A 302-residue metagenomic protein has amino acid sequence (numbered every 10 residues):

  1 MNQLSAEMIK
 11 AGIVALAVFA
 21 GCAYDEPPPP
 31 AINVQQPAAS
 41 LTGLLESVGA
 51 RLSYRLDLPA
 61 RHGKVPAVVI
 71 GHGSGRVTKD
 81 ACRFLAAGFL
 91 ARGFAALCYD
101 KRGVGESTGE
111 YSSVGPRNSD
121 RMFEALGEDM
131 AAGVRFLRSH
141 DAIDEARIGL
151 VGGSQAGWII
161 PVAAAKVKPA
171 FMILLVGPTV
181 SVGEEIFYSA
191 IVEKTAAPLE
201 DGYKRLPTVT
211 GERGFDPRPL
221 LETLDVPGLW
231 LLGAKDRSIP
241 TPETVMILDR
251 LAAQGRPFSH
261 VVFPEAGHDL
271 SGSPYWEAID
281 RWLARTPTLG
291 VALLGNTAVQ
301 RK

Functional and structural regions predicted by a protein language model:
P27-R61: N-terminal cap/lid segment of alpha/beta-hydrolase-fold proteins
G75-A86, K101: The serine-hydrolase catalytic nucleophile loop
L90-E110: Conserved alpha/beta-hydrolase
N118-H140: Alpha/beta-hydrolase active-site loop
K166-K204: Hydrolase active-site cap/lid region
L224, W230-L232: Short beta-strand/loop motif that positions the catalytic acidic residue of the alpha/beta-hydrolase fold
V226, P240-R250: Short alpha-helix in the alpha/beta-hydrolase fold that links the catalytic acid
A266-K302: Catalytic active-site module of serine/aspartate enzymes centered on a nucleophile-bearing elbow/loop
